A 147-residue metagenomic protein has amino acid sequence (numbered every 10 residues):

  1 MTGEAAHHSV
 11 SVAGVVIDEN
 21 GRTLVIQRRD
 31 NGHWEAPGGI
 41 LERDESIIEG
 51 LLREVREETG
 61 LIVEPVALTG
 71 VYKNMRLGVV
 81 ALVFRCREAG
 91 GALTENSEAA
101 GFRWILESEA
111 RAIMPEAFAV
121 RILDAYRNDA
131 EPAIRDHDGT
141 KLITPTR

Functional and structural regions predicted by a protein language model:
M1-T23, I40: Conserved N-terminal beta-strand and adjoining loop/helix that marks the start of the Nudix/MutT-like hydrolase domain
H7-S9, D18, R28, R76-V79 (+1 more regions): A generic fold-level signal
D18, R22-E57: Conserved Nudix-box catalytic region and its N-terminal flanking loop in Nudix hydrolases and closely related
L41-E64, M75-A125, R147: Unchanged
L68-N74: Short, solvent-exposed loop/turn elements at beta->coil junctions and helix N-caps that rim active or binding pockets
L123-R147: Charged phosphate-binding loop/patch that engages nucleotide di/tri-phosphates or the phosphate backbone of nucleic
